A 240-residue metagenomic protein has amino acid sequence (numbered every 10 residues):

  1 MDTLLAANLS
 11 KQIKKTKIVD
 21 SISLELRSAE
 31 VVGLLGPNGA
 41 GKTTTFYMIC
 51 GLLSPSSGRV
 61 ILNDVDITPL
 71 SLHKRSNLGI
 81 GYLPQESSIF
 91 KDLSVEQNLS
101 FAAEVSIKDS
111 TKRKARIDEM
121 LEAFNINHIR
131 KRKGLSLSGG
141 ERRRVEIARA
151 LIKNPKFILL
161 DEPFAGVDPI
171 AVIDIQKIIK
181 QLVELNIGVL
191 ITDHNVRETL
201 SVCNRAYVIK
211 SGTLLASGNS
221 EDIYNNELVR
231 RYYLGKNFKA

Functional and structural regions predicted by a protein language model:
L35-P37: The feature captures the beta-strand-to-loop junction immediately N-terminal to the Walker
C50: Helix-to-loop junction immediately C-terminal to a conserved catalytic motif
T111-I129, Q176-K180, L228: Conserved ABC ATPase "signature" region
K133-L137, E141: Conserved ABC ATPase signature
N154: Conserved catalytic motifs of ABC-family nucleotide-binding domains
I158-E162: Catalytic Walker B motif of ABC-type/P-loop ATPase nucleotide-binding domains
